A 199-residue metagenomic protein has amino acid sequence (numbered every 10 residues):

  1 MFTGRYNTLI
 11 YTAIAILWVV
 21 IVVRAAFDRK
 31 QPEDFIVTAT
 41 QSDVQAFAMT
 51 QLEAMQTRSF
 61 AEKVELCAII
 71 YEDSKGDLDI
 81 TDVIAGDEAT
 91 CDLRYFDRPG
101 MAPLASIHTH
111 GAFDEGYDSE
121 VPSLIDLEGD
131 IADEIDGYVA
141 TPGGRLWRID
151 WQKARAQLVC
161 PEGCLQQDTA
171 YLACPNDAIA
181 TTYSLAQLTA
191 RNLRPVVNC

Functional and structural regions predicted by a protein language model:
M1-Y6: Short, Lys/Arg-rich N-terminal segment immediately upstream of the first membrane anchor
N7-D28: Hydrophobic membrane-insertion alpha-helices, especially the h-region of bacterial N-terminal signal peptides
I21-G100, L172, D177-A178, A186-C199: Glycine-rich short-loop/terminal segments
D34-Q41, D92-A105, T109-C199: Active-site-proximal loop/helix of nucleotide/amide-processing enzymes and allied scaffolds
